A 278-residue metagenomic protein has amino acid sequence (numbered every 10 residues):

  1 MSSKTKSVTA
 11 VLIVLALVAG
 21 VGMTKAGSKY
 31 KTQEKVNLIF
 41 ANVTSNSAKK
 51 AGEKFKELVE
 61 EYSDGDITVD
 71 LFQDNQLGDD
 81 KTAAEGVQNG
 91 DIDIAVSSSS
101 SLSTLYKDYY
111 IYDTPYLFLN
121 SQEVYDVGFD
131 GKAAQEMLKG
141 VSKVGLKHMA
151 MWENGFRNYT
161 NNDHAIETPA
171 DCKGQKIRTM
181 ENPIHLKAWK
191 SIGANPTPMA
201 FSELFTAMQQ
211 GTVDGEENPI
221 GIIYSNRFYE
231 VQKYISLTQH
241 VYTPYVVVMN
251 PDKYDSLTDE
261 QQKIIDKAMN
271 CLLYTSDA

Functional and structural regions predicted by a protein language model:
M1-S3: N-terminal secretory signal peptides that target proteins for export/translocation
T5-E123, V141-S276: N-terminal secretory/targeting leader peptides
V124-K132: A gly/proline- and charged-residue-enriched helix-loop-helix capping module
